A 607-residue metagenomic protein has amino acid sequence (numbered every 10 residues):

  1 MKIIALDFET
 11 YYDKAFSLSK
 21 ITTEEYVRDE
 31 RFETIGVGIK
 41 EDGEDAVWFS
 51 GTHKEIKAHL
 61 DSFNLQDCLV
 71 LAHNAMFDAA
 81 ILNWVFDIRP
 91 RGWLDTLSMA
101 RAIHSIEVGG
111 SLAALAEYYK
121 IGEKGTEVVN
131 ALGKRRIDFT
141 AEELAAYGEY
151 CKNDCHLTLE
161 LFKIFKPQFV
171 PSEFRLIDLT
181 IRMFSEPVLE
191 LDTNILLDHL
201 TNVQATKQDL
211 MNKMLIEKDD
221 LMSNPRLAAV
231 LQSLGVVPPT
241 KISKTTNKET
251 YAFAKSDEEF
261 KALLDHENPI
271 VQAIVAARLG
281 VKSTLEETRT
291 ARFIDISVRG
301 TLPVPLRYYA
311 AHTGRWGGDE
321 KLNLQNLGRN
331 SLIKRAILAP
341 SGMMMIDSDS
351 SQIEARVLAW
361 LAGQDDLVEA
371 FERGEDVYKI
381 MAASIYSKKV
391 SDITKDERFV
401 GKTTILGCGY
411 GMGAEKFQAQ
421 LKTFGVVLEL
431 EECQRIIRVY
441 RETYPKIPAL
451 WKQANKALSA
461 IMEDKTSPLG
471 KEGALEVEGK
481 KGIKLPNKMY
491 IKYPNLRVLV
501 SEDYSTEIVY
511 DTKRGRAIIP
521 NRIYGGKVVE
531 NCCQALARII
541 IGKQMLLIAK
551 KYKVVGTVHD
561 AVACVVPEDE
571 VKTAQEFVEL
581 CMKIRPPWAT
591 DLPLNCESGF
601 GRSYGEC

Functional and structural regions predicted by a protein language model:
M1-E9, K14-A15, R31-G38, E107 (+4 more regions): Conserved "right-hand" nucleotidyltransferase catalytic core of DNA-directed polymerases
M1-K2, D61-N64, R329-M344, L546-K550: A short acidic-Thr-Gly-centered motif at the start of a beta-strand
F32-I39, G43-K166, E173, I177 (+2 more regions): Active-site-proximal helix-loop-helix substrate-binding element of RNase H-like nuclease domains
M76-D87, R101-I103, A228-G235, S351-D365: Short active-site loop/helix that positions an aromatic residue
F165-L176, I540-V562: Active-site palm subdomain of RNA-directed nucleic acid polymerases
P303, A311, Y386-K553, P593 (+1 more regions): Conserved catalytic core of nucleic-acid polymerases
P305-S391: Function-dense linear segments that define catalytic or interfacial modules in macromolecule-processing proteins
I548-E597: C-terminal structured "cap/appendage" subdomains that terminate the fold
